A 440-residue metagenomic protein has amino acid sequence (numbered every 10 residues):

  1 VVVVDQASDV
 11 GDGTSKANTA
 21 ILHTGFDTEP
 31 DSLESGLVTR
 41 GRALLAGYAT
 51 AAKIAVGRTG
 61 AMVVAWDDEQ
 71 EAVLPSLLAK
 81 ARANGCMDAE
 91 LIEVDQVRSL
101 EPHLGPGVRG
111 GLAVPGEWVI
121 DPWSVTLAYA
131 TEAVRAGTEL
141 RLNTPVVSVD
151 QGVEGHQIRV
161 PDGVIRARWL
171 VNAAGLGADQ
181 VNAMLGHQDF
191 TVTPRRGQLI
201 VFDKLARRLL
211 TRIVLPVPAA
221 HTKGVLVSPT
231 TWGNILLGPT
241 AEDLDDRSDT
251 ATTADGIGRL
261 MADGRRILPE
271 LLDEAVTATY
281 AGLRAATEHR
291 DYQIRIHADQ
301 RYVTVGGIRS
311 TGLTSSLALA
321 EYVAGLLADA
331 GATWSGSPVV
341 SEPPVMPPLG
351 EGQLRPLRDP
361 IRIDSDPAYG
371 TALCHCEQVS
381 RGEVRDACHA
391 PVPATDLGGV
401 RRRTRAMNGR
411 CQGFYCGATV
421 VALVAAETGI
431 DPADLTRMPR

Functional and structural regions predicted by a protein language model:
V1-A17: Glycine-rich FAD pyrophosphate-binding loop
A20-L100, R109, G224-V225: Dinucleotide-binding Rossmann-like beta1-alpha1 core, especially the glycine-rich loop that anchors the ADP
E29-T39, V64-V73, L112-T131, R141 (+3 more regions): Short beta-strand to alpha-helix junction loop
L112-W169: Helical element adjacent to the flavin cofactor pocket in flavoenzyme catalytic cores
V149-E154, I158-G238, E242-T253, A262 (+2 more regions): Flavin-dependent oxidoreductases
T222, T231-W232, D243-A372, V379-V392 (+3 more regions): C-terminal catalytic lobe of FAD-dependent flavoproteins
C374-E377, C411, C416: Short cysteine clusters
G429-R440: Low-complexity, small/polar and acidic-rich linker and loop segments
